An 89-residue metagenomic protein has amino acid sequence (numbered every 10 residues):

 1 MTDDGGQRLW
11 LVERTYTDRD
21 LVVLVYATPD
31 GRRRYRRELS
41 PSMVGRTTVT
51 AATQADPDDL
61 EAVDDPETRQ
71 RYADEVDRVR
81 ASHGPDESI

Functional and structural regions predicted by a protein language model:
M1-I89: Acidic, polar-rich N-terminal leader regions of halophilic archaeal proteins
